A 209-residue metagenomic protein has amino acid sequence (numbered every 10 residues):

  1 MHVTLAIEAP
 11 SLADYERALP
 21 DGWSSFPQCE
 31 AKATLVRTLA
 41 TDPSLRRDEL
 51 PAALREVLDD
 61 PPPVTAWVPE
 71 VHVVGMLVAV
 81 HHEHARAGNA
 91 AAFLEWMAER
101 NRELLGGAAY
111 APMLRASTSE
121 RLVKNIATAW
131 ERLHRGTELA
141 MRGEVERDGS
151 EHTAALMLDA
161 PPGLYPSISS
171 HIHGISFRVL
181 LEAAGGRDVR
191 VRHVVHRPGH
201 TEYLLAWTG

Functional and structural regions predicted by a protein language model:
H2-A108: N-terminal low-complexity or simple alpha-helical regulatory segments that function as activation/interaction modules
H2-Q28, K32-V36, H134-H171, E182-G209: Short terminal or interdomain "cap/linker" segment that borders an active site or interface and mediates
P62-I168: Amphipathic interaction/junction segments at domain boundaries or subunit interfaces
S176-L180: Amphipathic alpha-helical segments that form well-ordered structural scaffolds and often line/cohere around active
